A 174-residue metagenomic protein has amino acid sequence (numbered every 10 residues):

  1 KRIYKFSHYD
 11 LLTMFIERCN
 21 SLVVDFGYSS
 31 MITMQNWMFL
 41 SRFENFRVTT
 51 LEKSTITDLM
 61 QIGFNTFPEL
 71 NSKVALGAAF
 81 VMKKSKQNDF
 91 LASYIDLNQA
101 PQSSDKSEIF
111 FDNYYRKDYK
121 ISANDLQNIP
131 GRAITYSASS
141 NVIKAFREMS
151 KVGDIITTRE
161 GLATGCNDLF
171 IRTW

Functional and structural regions predicted by a protein language model:
K1-W174: Signature of N6-adenine DNA methyltransferases within the class I
